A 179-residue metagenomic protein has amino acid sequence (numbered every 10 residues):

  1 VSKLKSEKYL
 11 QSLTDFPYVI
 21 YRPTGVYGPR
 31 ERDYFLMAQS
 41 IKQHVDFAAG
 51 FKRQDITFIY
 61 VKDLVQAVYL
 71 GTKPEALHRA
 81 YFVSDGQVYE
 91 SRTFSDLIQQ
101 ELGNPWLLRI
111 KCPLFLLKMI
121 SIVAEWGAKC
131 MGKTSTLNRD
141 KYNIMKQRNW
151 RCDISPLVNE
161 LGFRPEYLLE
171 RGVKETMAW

Functional and structural regions predicted by a protein language model:
V1-R22: Active-site Tyr-X1-5-Lys
K5-S6, E31-L36, G50-T72, H78-F82: Substrate-positioning beta->alpha
F16-L36: Flexible, glycine-rich beta-alpha linker
A38-A49, N104, K133-L137: A short C-terminal helix-loop "cap" of Rossmann-like NAD(P)-dependent dehydrogenase/epimerase domains
I56-K62, Y89, C152, Y167: Residue-level signal for the nucleotide or nucleotide-sugar donor/cofactor binding architecture
G71-T136, E170, K174-M177: Mid/C-terminal beta-alpha module of Rossmann-like enzyme folds, strongest in SDR-family dehydrogenases/epimerases
S91, K133, L137-I154: Active-site loop of classical SDR/Rossmann-like NAD(P)-dependent oxidoreductases, centered on the catalytic Tyr-X3-Lys
C152-E160, R164-W179: Amphipathic terminal alpha-helices
